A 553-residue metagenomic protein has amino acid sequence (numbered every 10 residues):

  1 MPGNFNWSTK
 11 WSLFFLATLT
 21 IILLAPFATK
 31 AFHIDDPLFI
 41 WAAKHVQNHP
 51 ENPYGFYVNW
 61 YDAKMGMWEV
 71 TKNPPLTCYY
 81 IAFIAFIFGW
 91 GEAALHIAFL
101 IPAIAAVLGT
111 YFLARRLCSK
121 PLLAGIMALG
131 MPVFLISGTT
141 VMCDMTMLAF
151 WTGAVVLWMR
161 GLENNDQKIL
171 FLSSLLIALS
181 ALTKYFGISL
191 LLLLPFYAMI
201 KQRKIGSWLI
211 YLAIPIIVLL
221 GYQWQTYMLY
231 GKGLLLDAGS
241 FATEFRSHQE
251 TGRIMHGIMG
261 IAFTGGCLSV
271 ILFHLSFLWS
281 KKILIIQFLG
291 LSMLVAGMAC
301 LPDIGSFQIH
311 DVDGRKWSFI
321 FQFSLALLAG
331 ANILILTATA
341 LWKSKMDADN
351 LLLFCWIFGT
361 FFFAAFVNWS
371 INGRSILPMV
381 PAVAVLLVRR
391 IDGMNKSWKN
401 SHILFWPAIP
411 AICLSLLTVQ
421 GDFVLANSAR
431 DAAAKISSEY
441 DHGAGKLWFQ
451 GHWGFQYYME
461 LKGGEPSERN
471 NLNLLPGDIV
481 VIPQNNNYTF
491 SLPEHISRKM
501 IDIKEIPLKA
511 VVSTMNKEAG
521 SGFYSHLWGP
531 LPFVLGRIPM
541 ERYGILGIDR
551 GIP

Functional and structural regions predicted by a protein language model:
W11-F14, T110-M131, L148-A149, E163 (+1 more regions): Transmembrane-helix signature of polytopic, membrane-embedded enzymes that assemble or transfer cell-envelope glycans
L13-F15, A213-I216, L220, L284-A296 (+4 more regions): Signature aromatic-anchored transmembrane alpha helix within multi-pass, membrane-resident enzymes that catalyze glycan
T20, A124-P132, I136, V156 (+3 more regions): Short helix- or helix-capping micro-motifs that position conserved polar/aromatic residues at function-defining sites
H33, T139-M147, N372: Short acidic/glycine- and proline-prone juxtamembrane loop motifs at membrane-interface regions of multi-pass membrane
I97-C118, G153-L157: Transmembrane-helix motifs of polytopic, lipid-linked glycan transferases
R115-C118, A154-L170, S180, Q202 (+1 more regions): Membrane-interface transmembrane helices that cradle and orient dolichyl/undecaprenyl
F196, S207-I309, L414-N427: Membrane-lumen/periplasm interface segments of specific transmembrane helices in polyprenyl phosphate-linked
H402-V480, Q484, A519-G544, R550-P553: Membrane-embedded, lumen/periplasm-facing catalytic core of multi-pass transferases that use lipid-linked donors
